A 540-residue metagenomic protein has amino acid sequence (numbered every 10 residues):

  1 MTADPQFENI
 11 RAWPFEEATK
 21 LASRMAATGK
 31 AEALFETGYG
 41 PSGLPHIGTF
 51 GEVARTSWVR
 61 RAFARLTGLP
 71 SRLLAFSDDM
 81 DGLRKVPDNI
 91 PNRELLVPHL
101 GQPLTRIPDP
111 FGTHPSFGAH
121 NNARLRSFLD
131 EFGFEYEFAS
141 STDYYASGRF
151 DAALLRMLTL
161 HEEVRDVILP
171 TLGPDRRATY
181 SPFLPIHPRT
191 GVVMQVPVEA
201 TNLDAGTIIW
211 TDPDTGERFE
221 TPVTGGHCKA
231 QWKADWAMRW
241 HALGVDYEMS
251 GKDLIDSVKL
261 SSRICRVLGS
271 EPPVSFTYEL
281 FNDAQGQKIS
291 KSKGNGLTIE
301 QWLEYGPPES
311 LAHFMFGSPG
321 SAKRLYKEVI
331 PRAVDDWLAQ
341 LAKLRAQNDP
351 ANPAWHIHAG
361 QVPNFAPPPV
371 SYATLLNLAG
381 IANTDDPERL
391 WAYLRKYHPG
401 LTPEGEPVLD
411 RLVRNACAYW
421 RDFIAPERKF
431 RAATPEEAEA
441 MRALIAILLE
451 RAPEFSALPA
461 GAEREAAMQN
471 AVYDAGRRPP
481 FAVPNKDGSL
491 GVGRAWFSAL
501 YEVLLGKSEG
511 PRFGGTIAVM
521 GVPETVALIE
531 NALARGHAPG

Functional and structural regions predicted by a protein language model:
M1-E32, L44-P45, R72-L74, R165 (+2 more regions): Basic, alpha-helical terminal appendages of large translation-related enzymes
T2-P91, D235-S257: N-terminal catalytic cores of NTP/NDP-binding nucleotidyl/phosphoryl-transfer enzymes
H46, M157, P307, L500: Residue-level signal for inorganic ion chemistry
A64-L69, V267-P273, P539-G540: Secondary-structure transition/capping motifs at alpha-helix termini and the adjoining loop/turn into the next element
M80-V97, A153-L154, L158, K288 (+1 more regions): Charged, often glycine-rich, active-site loop that binds/positions anionic groups
E94-F128, F132: A glycine-rich helix N-cap at a beta->alpha junction
F134-I299: Active-site cores that bind ATP or allylic diphosphates and position pyrophosphate for catalysis
D253-V258, E279-Y419, L505-G540: Catalytic adenosine-cofactor/nucleotide-binding cores of aminoacyl-tRNA synthetases and other
